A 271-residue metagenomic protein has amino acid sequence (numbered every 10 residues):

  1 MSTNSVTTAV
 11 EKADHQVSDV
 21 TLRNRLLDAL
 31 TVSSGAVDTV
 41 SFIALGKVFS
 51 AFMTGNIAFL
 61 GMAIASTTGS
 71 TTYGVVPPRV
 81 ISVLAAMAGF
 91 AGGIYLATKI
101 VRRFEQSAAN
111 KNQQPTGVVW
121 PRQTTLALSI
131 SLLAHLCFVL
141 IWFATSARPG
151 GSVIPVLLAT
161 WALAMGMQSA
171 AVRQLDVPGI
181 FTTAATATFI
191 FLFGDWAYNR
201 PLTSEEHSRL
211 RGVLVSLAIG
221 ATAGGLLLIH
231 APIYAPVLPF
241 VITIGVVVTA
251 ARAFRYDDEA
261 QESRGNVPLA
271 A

Functional and structural regions predicted by a protein language model:
S2-A271: Alpha-helical transmembrane segments of multi-pass membrane proteins
